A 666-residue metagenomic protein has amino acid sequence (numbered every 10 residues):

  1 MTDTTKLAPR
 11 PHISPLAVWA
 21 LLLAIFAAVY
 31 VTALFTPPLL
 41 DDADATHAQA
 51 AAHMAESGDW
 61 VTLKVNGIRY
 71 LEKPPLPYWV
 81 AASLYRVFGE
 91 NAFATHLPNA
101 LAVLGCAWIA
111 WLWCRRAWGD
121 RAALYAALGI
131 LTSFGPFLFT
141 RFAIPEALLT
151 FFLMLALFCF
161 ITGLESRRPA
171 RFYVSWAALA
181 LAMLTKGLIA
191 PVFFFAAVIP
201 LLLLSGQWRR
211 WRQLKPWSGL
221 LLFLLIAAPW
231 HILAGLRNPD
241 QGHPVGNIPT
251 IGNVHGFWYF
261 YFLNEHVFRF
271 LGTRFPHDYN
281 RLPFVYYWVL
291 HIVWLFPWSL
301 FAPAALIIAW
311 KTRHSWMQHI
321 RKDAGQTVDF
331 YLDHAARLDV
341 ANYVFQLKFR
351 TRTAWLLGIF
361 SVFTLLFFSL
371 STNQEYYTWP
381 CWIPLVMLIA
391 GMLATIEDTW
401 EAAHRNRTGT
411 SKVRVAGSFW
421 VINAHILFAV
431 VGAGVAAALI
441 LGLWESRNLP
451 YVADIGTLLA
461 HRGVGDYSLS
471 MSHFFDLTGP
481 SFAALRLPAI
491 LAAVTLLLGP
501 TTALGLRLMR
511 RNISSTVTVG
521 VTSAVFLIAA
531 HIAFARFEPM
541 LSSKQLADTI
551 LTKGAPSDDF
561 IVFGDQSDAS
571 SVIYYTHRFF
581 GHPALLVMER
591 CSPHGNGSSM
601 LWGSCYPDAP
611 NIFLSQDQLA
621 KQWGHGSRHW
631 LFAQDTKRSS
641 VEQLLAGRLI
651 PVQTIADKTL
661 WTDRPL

Functional and structural regions predicted by a protein language model:
T2-G409, W444-S446, R578: Membrane-integral, polyisoprenol-dependent glycosyltransferases of the GT-C/oligosaccharyltransferase superfamily
T2-P15, Y173, I308-L666: Membrane-embedded architecture of ER/inner-membrane glycosylation machinery
